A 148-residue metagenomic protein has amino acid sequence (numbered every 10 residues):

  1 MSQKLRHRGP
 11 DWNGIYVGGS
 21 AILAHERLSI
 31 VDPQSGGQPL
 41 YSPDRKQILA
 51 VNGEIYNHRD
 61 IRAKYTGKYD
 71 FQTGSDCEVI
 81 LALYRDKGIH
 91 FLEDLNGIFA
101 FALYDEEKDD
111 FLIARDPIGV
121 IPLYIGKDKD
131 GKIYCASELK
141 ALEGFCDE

Functional and structural regions predicted by a protein language model:
M1-E148: Cysteine-centered catalytic environments shared across enzyme families
